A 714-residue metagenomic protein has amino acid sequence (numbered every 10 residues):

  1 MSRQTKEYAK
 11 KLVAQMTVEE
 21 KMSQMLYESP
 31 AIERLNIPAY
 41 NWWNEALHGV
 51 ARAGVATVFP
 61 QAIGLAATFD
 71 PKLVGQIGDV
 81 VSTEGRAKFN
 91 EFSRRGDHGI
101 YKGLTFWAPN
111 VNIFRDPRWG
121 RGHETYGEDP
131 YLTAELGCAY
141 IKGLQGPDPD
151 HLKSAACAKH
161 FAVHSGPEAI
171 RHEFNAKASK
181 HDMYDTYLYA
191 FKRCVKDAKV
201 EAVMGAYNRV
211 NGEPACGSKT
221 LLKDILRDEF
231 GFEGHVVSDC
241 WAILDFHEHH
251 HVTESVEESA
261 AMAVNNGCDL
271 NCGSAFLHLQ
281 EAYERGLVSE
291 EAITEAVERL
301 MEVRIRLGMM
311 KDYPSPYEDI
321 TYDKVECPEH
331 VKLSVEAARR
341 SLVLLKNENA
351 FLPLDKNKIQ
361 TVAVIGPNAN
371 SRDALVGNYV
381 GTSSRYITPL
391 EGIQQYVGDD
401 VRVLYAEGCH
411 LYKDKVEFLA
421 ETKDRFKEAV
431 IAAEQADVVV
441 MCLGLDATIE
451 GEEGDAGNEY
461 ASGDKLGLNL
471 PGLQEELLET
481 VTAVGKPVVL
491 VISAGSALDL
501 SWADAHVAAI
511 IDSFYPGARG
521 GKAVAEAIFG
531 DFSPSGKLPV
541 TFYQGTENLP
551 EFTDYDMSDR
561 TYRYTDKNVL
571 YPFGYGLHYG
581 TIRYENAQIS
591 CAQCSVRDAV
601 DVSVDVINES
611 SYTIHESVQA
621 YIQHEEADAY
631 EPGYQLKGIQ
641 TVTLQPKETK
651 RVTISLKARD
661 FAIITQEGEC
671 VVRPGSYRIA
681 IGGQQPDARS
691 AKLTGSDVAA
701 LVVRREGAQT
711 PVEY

Functional and structural regions predicted by a protein language model:
M1-T665, R673-I681, Q685, E713-Y714: Glycoside hydrolase catalytic-domain context in secreted enzymes
E667-C670, S690-K692: Short proline/glycine-enriched turn/loop segments at secondary-structure junctions
R689-E713: Short beta-strand elements
